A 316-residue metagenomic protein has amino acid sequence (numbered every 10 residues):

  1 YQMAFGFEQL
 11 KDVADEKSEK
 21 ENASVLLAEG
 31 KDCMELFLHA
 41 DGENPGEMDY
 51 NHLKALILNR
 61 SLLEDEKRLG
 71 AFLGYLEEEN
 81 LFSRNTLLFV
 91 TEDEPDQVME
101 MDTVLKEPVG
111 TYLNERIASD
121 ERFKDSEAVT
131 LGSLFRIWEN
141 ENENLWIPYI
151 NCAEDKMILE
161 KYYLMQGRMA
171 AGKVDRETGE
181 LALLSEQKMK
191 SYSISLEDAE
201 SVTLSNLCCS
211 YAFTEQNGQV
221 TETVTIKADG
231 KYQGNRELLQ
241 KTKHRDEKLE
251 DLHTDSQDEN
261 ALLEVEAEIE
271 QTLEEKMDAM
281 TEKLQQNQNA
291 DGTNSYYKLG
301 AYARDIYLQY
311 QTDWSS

Functional and structural regions predicted by a protein language model:
Y1-S316: Membrane-proximal alpha-helical signals and transmembrane carboxylates
